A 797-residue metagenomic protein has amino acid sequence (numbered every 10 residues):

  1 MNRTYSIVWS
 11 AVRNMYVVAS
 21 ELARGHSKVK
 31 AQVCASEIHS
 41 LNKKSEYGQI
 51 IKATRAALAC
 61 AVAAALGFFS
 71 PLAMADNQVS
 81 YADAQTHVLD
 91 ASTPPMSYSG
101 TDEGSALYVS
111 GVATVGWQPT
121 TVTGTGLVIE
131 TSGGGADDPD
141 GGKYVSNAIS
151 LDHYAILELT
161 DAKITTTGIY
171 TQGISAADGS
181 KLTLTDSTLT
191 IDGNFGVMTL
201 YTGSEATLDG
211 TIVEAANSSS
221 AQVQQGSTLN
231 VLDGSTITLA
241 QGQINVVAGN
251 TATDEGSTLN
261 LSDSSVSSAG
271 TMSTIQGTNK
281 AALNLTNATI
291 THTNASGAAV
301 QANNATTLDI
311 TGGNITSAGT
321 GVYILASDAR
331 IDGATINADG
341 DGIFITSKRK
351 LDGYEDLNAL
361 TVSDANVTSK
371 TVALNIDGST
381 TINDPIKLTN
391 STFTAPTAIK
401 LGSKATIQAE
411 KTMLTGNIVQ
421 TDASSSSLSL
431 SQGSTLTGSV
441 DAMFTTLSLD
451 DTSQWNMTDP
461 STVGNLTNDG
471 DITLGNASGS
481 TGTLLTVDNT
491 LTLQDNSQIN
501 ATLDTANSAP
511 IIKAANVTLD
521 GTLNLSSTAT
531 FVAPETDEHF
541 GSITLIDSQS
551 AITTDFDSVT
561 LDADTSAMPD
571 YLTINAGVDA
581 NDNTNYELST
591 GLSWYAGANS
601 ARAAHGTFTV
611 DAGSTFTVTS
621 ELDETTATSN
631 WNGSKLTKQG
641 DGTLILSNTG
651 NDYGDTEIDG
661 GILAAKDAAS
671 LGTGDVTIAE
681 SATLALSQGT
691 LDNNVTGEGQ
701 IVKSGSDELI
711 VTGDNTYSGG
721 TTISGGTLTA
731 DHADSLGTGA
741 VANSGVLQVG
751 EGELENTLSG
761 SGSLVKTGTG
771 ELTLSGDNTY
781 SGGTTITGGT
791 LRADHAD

Functional and structural regions predicted by a protein language model:
Y5-S20, H39-L41, D504-A509, A529-N632: Outer-membrane translocation/initiation segment of Type V secreted surface proteins
V8-M74: Gram-negative bacterial Sec-dependent N-terminal signal peptides
A75-Q85, A598-A603: Boundary/junction segments of secreted and surface-exposed precursor proteins
D76-S80, S99-T114, S132-D152, T167-A177 (+16 more regions): Extracellular beta-strand/beta-solenoid scaffold signature
Y81, H87-P94, Y98, V115-W117 (+29 more regions): All-beta strand scaffolds that present successive hydrophobic residues in beta-strands
P95-E158, I164-T166, G173-S175, L182 (+6 more regions): Extracellular beta-helix/beta-solenoid repeat scaffolds
I376-P385, A395, L401-S403, M413-Q454 (+4 more regions): Extracellular repeat-rich scaffold modules on cell surfaces
T415, Q420-T421, S425-S542, A612 (+2 more regions): Extracellular beta-strand/loop-rich repeat segments of large surface/secreted proteins
